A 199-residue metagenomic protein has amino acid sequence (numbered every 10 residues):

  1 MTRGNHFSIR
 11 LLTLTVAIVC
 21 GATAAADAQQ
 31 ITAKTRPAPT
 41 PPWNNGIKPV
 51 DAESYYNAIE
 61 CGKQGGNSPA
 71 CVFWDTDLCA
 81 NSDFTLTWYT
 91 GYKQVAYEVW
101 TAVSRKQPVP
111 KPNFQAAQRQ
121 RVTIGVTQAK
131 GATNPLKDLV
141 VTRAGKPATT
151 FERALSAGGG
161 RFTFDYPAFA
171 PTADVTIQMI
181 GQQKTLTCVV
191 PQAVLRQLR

Functional and structural regions predicted by a protein language model:
T2-T13: Bacterial N-terminal signal peptides that target proteins for export
L12-A22: Bacterial N-terminal signal peptides
T23-A28: Sec/Tat signal peptide C-region and signal peptidase I cleavage site
Q29-R121, G125, A129-R143, P147-T150 (+2 more regions): Conserved functional micro-motifs across diverse proteins
G125-T127, D165, Q178-I180: Residue-level recognition of well-ordered beta-strand positions that form the cores of beta-sheet-rich folds across
E152-S156: Short beta-strand segments within Ig-like beta-sandwich modules, predominantly Fibronectin type-III
G159-A168: Exposed aromatic-hydrophobic patches
A170-Q182: Short, surface-exposed ligand- or partner-binding patches at beta-edge/loop junctions that are enriched in aromatics
